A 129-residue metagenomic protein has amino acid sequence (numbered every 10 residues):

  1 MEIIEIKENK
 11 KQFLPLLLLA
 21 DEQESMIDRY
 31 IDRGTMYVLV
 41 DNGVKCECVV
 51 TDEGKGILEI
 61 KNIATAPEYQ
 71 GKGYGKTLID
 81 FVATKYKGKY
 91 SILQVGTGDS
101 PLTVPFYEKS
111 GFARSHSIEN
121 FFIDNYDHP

Functional and structural regions predicted by a protein language model:
I4-N62, A66: Acetyl-CoA-dependent GNAT
R33, P101-L102, F122-D124: Short secondary-structure capping/turn micro-motifs that flank functional sites
I63-Q70, G98: A short, internal acetyl-CoA/4′-phosphopantetheine-binding micro-motif in the GNAT/acyltransferase core
Y69, G73-F81: Conserved acetyl-CoA pyrophosphate-binding loop and the N-cap/start of the following alpha-helix in GNAT-like
K85-D99: Conserved GNAT acetyl-CoA-binding A-motif
Q94-G96, A113-P129: Conserved catalytic-core motifs of GNAT/GCN5-like acyltransferases
Y107-E108, F112: Conserved active-site tyrosine of GNAT-family acetyltransferases
